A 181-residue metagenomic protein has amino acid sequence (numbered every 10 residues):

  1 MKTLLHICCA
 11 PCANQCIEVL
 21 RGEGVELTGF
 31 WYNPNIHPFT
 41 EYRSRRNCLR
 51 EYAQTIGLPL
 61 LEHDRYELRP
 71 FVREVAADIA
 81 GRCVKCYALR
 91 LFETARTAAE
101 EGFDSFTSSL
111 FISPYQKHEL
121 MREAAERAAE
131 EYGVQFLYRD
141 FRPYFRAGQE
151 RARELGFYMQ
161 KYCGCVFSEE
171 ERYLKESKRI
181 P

Functional and structural regions predicted by a protein language model:
M1-P181: Nucleotide-activated chemistry modules centered on ATP-dependent adenylation/adenylyltransferase
